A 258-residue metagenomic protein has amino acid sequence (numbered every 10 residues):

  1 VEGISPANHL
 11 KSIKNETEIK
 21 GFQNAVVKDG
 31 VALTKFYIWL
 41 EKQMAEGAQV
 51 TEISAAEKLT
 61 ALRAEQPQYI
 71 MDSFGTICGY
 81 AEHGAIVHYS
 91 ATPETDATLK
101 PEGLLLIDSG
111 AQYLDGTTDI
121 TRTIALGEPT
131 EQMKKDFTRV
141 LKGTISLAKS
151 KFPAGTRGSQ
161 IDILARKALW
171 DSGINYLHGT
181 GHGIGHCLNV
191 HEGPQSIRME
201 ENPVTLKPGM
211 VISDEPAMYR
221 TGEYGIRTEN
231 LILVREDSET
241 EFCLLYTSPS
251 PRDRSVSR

Functional and structural regions predicted by a protein language model:
V1-Y69, A81-H83, A125-T138, K142-P153: Flexible, acidic/His-enriched mid-domain "rim/lid" segments that flank
A55-R63, G158-L169: Short, well-structured alpha-helical segments that form the helix of a local strand-helix-strand
I70-M71, A148-D162, I174-G179, S213-D214 (+2 more regions): Acidic/polar loop patches that form or flank catalytic/metal-binding clefts of enzymes that bind anionic ligands
D72-A85, T180-P194: Short, basic/aromatic beta-hairpin or loop at an interaction surface
A85-D115, E192-E239: Acidic/histidine-enriched ion/cofactor-binding microenvironments in catalytic or ligand-binding pockets
E102, D119-T130, V234-D237: Extended active-site and interfacial segments that coordinate phosphate-rich ligands in large catalytic machineries
Y246-D253: Conserved small/polar residues in nucleotide/adenosyl-binding loops
